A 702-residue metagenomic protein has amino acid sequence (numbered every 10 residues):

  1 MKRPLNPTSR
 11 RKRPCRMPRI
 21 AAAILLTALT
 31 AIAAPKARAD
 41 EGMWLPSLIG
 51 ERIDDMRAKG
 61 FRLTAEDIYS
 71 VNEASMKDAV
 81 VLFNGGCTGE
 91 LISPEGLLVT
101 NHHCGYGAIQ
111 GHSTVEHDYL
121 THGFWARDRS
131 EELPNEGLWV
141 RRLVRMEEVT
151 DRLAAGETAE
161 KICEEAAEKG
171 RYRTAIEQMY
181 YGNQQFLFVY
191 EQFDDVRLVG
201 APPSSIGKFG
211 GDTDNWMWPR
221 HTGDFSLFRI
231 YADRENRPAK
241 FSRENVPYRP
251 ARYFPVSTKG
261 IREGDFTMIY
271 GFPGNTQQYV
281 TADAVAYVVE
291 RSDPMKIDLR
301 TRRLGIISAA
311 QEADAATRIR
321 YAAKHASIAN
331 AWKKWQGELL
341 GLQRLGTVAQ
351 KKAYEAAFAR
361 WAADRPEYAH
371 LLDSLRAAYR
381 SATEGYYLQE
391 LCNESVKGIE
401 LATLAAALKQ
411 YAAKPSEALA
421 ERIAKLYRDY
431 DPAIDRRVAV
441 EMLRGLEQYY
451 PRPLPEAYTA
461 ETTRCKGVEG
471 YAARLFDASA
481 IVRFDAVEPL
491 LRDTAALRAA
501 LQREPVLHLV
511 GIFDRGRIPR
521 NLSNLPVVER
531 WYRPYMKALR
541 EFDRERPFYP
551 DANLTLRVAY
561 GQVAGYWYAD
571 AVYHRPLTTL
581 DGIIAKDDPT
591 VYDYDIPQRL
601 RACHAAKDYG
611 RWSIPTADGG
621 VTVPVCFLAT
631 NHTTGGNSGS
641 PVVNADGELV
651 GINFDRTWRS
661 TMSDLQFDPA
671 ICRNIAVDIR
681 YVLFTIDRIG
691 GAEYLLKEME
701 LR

Functional and structural regions predicted by a protein language model:
M1-R16: N-terminal secretory signal peptides that target proteins for export/translocation
K2, I32-R702: Terminal presequence/propeptide segments associated with secretion/organelle targeting and zymogen/polyprotein
S9-R11, L29-K36: Generic low-complexity, intrinsically disordered sequence content enriched in small uncharged/hydrophobic residues
A21-A31: Bacterial N-terminal signal peptides
